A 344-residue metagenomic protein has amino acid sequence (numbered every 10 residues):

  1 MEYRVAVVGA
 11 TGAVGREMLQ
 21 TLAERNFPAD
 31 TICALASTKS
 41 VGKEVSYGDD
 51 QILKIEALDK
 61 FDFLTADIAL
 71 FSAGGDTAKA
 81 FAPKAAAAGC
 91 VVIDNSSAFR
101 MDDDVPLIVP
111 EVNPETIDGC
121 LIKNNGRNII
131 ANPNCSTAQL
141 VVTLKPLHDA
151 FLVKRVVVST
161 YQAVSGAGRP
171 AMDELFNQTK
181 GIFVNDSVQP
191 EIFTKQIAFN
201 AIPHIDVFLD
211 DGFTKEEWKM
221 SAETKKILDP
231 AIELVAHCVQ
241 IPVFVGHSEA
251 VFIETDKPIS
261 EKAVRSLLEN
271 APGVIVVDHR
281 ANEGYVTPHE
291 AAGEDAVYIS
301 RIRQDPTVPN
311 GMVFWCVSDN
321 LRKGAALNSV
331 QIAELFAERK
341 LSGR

Functional and structural regions predicted by a protein language model:
M1-I197, E233, S266, V297-Y298 (+4 more regions): N-terminal Rossmann-like NAD(P) cofactor-binding subdomain of oxidoreductases, focused on the glycine-rich
A69, V164-R344: Charged docking surfaces used in two-component/phosphorelay signaling
